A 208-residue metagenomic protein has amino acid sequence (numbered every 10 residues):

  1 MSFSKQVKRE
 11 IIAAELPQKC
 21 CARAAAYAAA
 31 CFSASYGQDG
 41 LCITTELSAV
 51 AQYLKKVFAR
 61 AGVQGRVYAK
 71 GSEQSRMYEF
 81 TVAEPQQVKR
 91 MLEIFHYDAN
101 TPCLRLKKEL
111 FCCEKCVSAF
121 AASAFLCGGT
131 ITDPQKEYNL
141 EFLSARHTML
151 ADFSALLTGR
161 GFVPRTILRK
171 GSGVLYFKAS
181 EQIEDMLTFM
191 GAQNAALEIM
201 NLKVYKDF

Functional and structural regions predicted by a protein language model:
M1-G40, T44-F58: N-terminal, positively charged regions that mediate nucleic acid binding
T45, A51-Q52, K56-K70, Q74-K203: DNA-contacting interfaces and partner/effector-binding or oligomerization modules in DNA-centric proteins
Y205-F208: Conserved alpha/beta core segments of nucleic-acid transaction machinery
